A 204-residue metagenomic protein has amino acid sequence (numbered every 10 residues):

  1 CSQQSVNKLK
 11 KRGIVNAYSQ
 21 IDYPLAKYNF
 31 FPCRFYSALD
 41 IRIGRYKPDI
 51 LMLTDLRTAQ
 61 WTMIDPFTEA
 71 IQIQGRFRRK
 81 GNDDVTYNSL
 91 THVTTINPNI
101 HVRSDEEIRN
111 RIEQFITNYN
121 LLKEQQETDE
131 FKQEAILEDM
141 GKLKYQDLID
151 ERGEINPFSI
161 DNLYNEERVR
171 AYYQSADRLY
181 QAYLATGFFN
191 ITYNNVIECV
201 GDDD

Functional and structural regions predicted by a protein language model:
C1, F30, D49-L53, N88-T95: A structural signal for short, well-ordered beta-strand segments and their strand-loop junctions that often border
C1-A17, P32-F35: Conserved helicase motor
Q4-V6, R34-L39, D55-M63, N97-V102: Short acidic, S/G/P-rich loop/turn micro-motifs used as interaction or catalytic elements
Y18-I50, Q72-D83: SF2 helicase motor core recognition
D49-Q60, T117-Y119: A solvent-exposed, charged loop/short amphipathic helix patch at secondary-structure junctions
R57-T86: Conserved SF2 helicase motif VI
H92-H101, D129, I197-E198: Non-catalytic, alpha-helical, charged scaffold/linker segments that couple or flank catalytic or architectural cores
D105-D204: The feature captures the C-terminal accessory region of ATP-dependent helicases and related nucleic-acid translocases
